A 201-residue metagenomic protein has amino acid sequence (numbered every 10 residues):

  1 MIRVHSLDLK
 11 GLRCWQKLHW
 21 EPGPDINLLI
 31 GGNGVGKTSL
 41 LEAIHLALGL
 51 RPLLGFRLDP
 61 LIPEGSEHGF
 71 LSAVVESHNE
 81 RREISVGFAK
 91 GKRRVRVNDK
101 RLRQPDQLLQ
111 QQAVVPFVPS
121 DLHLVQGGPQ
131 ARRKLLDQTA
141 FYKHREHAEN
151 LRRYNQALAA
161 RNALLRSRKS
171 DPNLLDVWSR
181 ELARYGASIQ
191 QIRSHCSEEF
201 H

Functional and structural regions predicted by a protein language model:
M1-L46: Pre-Walker A-like glycine/lysine-rich segment at the N-terminus of P-loop NTPase domains
H19, G65, L151: Short, flexible helix/strand-to-coil boundary loops that buttress conserved ligand/catalytic motifs in alpha/beta
P24, V35, S39, F56 (+3 more regions): Generic alpha-helix structural propensity
K37, E42, L58, L136-D137 (+1 more regions): Alpha-helical structural signal
L46-G49, A163: Regular, well-ordered alpha-helical segments
L48-A131, D137-H147, E198: Nucleotide-state sensing region of NTPase/ATPase domains
H123-H201: An accessory alpha-helical subdomain
